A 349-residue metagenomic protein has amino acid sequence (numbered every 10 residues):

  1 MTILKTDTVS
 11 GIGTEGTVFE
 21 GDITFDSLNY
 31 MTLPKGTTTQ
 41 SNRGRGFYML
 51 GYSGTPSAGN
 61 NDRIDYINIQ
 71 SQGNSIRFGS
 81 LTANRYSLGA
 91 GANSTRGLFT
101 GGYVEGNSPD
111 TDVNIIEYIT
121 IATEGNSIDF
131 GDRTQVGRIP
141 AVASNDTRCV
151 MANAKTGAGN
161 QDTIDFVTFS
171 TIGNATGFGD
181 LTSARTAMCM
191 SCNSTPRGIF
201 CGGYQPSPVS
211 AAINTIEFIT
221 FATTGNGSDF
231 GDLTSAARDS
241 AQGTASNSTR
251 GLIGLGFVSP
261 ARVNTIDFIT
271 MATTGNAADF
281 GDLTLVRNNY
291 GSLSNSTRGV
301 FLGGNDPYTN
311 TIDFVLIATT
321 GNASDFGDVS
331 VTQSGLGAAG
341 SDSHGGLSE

Functional and structural regions predicted by a protein language model:
T2-E349: Polar, enzyme-active/binding microenvironments
